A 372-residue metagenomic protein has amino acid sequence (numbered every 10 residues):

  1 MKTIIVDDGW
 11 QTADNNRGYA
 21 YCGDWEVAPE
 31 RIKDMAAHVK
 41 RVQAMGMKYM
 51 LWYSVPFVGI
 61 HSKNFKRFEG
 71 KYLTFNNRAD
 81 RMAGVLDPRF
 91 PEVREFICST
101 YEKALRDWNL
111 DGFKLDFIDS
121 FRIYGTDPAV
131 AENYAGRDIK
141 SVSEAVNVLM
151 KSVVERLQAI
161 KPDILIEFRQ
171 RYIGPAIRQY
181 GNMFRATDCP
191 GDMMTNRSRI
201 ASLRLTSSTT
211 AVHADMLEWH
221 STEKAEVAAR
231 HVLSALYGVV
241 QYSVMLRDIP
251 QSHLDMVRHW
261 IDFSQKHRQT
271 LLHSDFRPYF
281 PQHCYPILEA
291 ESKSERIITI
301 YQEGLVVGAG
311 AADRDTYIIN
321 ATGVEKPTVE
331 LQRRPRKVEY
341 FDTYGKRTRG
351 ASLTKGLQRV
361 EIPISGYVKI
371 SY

Functional and structural regions predicted by a protein language model:
T3-A214: Aromatic- and carboxylate-enriched substrate-binding clefts and catalytic-loop regions of carbohydrate-active enzymes
L149-G366, S371: Active-site-proximal substrate-binding groove within the catalytic cores of carbohydrate-active enzymes
